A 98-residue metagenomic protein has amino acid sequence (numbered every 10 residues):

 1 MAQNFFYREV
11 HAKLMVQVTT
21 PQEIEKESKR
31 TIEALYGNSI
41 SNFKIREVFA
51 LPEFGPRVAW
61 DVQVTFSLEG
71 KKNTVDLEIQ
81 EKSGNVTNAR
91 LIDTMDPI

Functional and structural regions predicted by a protein language model:
M1-N4, P97-I98: Short intrinsically disordered terminal tails
N4-F49: Short, non-transmembrane alpha-helical segments in secretory-pathway proteins
T19-T20, T31, T65, T74 (+2 more regions): Residue-identity detector for threonine
Y36, K44, G55-R57, A89-L91 (+1 more regions): Generic alpha-helix signal with a bias toward terminal, lower-confidence helices and secondary-structure junctions
N42-K82: Exposed beta-strand-loop-beta-strand "reactive/processing" segments of non-cytosolic proteins
D76-I98: A short, surface-exposed interaction/processing loop segment used at functional sites
